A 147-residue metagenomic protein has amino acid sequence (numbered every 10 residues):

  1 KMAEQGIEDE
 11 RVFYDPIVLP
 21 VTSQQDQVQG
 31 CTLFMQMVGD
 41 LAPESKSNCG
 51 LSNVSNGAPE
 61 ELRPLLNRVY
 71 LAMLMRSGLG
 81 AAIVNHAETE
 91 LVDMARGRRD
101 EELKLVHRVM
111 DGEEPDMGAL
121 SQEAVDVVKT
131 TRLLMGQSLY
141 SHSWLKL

Functional and structural regions predicted by a protein language model:
K1-A119: Catalytic alpha/beta core domains of metabolic enzymes, predominantly
A119-L147: Terminal or standalone catalytic/regulatory effector modules within metabolic enzymes and repeat proteins
